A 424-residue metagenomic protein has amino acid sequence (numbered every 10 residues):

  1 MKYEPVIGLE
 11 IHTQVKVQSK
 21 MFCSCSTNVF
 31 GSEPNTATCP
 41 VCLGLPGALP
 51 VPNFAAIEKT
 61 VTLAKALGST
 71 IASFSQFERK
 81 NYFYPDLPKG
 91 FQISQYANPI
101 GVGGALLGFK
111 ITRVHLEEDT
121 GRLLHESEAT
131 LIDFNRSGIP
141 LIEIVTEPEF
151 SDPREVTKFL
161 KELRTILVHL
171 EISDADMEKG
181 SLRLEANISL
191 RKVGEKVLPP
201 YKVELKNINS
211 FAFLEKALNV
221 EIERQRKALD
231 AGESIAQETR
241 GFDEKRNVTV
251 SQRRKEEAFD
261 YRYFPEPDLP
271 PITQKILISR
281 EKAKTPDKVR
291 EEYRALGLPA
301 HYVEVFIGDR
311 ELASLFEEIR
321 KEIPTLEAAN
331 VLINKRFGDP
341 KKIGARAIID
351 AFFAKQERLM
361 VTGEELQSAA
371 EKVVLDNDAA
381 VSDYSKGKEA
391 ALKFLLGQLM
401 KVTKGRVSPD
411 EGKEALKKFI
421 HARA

Functional and structural regions predicted by a protein language model:
M1-S75, K80-Y82, D86, F150 (+2 more regions): N-terminal, positively charged regions that mediate nucleic acid binding
K2-V6, I132, R136-E149, R154-A424: Charged, compositionally biased, marginally structured helical/coil segments
Q14, F77-Y82, V114, E147 (+2 more regions): Short loop/turn motifs enriched for small/polar and acidic residues
V17-C25, R122-H125, G194-V197: Short acidic, Gly/Pro-enriched loop/turn segments at secondary-structure junctions
F22, G121-R122, L214, I272: Switch/connector loops and helix/strand junctions flanking conserved nucleotide-binding motifs in nucleotide-processing
T27-N28, V114-E118, K206-S210: A short, sequence-level motif marking secondary-structure junctions
E33-T38, C42-L45, G108-V156: Glycine-rich, flexible beta-strand/loop modules in the N-terminal catalytic cores of phosphate-handling
T62, A66-S137: SsDNA-processing nucleotidyl-transfer enzymes
